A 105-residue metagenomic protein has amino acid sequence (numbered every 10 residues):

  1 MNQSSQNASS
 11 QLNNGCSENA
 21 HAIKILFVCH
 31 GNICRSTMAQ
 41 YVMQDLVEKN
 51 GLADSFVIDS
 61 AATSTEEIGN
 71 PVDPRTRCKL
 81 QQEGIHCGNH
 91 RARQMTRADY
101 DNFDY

Functional and structural regions predicted by a protein language model:
M1-Y105: Short polar/charged helix/loop
